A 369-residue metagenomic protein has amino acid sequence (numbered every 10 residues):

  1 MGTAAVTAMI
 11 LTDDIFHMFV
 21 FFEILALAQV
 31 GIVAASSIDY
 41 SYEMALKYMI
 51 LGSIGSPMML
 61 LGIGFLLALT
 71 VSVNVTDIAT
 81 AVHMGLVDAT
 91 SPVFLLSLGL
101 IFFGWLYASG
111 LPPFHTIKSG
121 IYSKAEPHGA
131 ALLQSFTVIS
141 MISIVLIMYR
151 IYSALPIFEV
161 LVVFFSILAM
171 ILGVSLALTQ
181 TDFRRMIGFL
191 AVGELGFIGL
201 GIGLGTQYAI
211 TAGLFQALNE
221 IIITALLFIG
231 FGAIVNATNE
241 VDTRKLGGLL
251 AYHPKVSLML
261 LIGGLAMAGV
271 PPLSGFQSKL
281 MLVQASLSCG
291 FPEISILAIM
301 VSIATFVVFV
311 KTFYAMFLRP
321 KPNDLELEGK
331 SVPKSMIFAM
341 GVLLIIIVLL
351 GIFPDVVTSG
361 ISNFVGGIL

Functional and structural regions predicted by a protein language model:
A4-L11, G31-I32, F65, F102 (+6 more regions): Alpha-helical transmembrane segments of multipass membrane proteins
A5-V93, Y107, L176-D242: Alpha-helical multi-pass transmembrane bundles of energy-transducing inner-membrane proteins
I32, V82, Y122, Y149 (+2 more regions): Interfacial segments of multi-pass membrane proteins
M44-K47, K124-S135, V241-S257, F291-V301 (+1 more regions): Membrane-interface alpha-helices at helix entry/exit sites of multi-pass transporters
L95-L161, G188-F189, K255: Short helix-boundary/re-entrant hairpin motifs in multi-pass inner-membrane proteins
P112, T224-G230, E293-E328: Predominantly late transmembrane helices and immediately cytosolic-facing juxtamembrane segments
Y149-Y152, G264-L282, L344-V365: Alpha-helical transmembrane segments and their membrane-interface junctions in multi-pass membrane proteins
H253-K255, V310-L369: Cytoplasmic/organellar membrane-interface segments at the starts of transmembrane helices in multi-pass inner-membrane
